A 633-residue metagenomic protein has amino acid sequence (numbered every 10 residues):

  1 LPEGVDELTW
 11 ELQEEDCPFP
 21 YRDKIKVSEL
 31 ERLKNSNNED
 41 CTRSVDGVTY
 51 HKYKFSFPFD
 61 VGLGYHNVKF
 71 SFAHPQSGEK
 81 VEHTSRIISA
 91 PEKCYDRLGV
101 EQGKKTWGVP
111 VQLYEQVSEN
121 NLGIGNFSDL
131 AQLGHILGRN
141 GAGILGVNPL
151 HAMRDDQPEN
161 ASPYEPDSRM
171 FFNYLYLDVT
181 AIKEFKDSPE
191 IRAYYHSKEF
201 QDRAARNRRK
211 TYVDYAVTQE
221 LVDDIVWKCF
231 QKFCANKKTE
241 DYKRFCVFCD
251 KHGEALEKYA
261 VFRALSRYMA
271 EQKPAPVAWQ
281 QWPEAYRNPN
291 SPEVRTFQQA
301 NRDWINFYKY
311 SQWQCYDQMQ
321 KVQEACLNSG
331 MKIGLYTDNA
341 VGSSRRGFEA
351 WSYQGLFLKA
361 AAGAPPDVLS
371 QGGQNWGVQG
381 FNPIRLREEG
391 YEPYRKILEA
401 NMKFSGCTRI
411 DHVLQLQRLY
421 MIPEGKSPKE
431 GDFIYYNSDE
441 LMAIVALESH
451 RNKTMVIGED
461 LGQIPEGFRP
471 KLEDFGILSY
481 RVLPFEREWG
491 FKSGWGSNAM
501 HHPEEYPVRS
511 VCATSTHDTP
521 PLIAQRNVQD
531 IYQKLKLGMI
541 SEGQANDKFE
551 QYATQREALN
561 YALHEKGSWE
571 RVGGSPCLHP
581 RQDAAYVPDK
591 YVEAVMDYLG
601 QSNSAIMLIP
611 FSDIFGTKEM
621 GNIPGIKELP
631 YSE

Functional and structural regions predicted by a protein language model:
L1-E3: Contiguous beta-strand segments within globular domains
D6-Q102, T106, Q116, L122-H135 (+3 more regions): Extended acidic/polar, glycine-enriched regions that form or flank non-catalytic beta-rich accessory modules
L63, N67-F72, E79-Q112, A260-F297 (+1 more regions): Conserved oxyanion/phosphate-binding beta-strand-loop segments in alpha/beta enzyme cores
H66, L137, F262, C326 (+5 more regions): Conserved, mostly hydrophobic/aromatic
D96-G99, A131-R139, Q323-L327, Y394-T408 (+1 more regions): Short amphipathic alpha-helices and their capping/turn segments at secondary-structure boundaries
D156-Y316, G342-I606, S612: Alpha-amylase-like alpha-glycosidases and glucanotransferases acting on alpha-linked glucans and related
Y308-A340: Conserved, well-ordered alpha-helix/loop/beta-strand core segments that scaffold catalytic motifs
F615-E633: Low-complexity, glycine/alanine/valine/leucine- and proline-rich hydrophobic stretches
